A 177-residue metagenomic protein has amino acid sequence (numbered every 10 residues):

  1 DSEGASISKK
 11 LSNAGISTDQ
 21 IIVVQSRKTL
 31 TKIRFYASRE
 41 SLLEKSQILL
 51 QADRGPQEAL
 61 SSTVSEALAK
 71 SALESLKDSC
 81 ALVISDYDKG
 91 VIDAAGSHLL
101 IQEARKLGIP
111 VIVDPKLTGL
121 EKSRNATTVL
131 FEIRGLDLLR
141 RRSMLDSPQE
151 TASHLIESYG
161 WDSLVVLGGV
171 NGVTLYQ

Functional and structural regions predicted by a protein language model:
D1-V83, A95: Conserved N-terminal subdomain of the carbohydrate kinase-like
S2, D88-V91: Gly/Ser/Thr-rich loops at beta-strand to alpha-helix junctions that form or flank small-molecule/cofactor-binding
Q25, A37, D86, I133 (+1 more regions): Residues that line or immediately flank small-molecule/substrate-binding pockets and catalytic motifs
Q51-D53, C80-Y87, D114, F131-I133: Short beta-strands and strand-loop turn motifs
Q57, D86, N125: Generic anion/oxyanion-binding catalytic loop in active/binding sites
V91-Q177: Conserved phosphate/ATP/ADP-binding segment of small-molecule kinases
